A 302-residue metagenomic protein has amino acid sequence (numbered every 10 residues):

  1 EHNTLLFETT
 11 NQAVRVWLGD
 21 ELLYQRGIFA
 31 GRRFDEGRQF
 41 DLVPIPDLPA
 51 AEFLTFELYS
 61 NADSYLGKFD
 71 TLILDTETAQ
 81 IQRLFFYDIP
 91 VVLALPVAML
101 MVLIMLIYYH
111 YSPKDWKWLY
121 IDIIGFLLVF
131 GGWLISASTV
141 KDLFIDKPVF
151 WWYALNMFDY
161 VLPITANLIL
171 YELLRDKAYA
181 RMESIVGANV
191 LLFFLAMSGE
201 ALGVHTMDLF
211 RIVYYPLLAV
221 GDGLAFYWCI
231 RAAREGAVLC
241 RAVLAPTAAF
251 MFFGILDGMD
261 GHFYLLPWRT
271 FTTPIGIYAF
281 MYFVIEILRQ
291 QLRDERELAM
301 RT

Functional and structural regions predicted by a protein language model:
H2-L18, L54-F56: Aromatic-lined ligand-binding clefts that engage carbohydrates, nucleic acids, or primary amines
L5-E8, E77-I89, I145, V149-F150 (+1 more regions): Alpha-helical transmembrane segments and their immediate interhelical/interface regions in integral membrane proteins
E21-F40: Solvent-exposed beta-strand/loop surfaces of large extracellular or lumenal domains
R38-L93: An acidic-aromatic loop/edge-strand motif
T76, Q80-S112, R211-A233: First transmembrane helix
M101-G132: Juxtamembrane interface at the cytosolic side of transmembrane helices
G132-T302: Interfacial "cap-and-anchor" motif at the non-cytosolic start of specific transmembrane alpha-helices
